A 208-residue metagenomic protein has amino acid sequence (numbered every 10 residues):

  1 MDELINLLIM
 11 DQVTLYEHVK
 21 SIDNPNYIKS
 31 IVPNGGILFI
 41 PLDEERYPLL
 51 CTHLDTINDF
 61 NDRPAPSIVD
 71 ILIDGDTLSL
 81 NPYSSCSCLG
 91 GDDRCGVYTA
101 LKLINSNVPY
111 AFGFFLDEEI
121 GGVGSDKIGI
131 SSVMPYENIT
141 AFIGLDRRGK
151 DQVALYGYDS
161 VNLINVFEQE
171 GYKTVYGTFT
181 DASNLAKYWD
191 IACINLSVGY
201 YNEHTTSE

Functional and structural regions predicted by a protein language model:
D2-E45: A non-catalytic alpha/beta surface segment that caps or lines the substrate-entry region of metallo-dependent hydrolase
P25-S30, Y47-P48, Y110, Y172 (+1 more regions): Hydrophobic anchor at the start of a short beta-strand that flanks the dinucleotide cofactor-binding loop
I31, L42-P109: Active-site metal-coordination/substrate-binding segment of hydrolases, especially metallo-dependent peptidases
G36-D43, L49, G129-M134: Short amphipathic alpha-helices and their capping/turn segments at secondary-structure boundaries
Y47-C51, T140-G144, C193-N195: Short glycine-aspartate micro-motif
I57-D59, I120, K150-Q152, Y201-E203: Short, acidic Gly/Pro/Ser/Thr-rich loop/turn segments
S85-F167, T174-V175, A182: Acidic/histidine-rich catalytic neighborhood of metal-dependent amide-processing enzymes
K173-E208: Zn-dependent metallopeptidase/amidohydrolase metal-coordination segment
